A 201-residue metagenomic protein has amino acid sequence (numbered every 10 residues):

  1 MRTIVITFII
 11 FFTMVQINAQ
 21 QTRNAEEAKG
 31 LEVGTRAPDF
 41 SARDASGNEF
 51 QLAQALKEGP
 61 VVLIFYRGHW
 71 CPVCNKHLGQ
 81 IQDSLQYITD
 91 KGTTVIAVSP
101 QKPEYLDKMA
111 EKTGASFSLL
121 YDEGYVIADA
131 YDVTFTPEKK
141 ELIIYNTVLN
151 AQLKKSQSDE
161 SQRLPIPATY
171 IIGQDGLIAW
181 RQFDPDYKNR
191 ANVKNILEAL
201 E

Functional and structural regions predicted by a protein language model:
M1-R23: Bacterial Sec-dependent N-terminal signal peptides
T22-A53: N-terminal "domain-start" segment that seeds a small globular fold
D39, V61, A168: Conserved beta-strand and immediately adjacent loop positions that scaffold enzyme active sites
G47, K57-E58, Q174: Short strand-connecting beta-turns/loops that link adjacent beta-strands
L52-I81: Short active-site neighborhood of thiol/selenol oxidoreductases, capturing the structured segment around
K76-D132: Structural microenvironment flanking redox-active thiols in thiol-disulfide oxidoreductases
D122-K188: Thiol/selenol-based redox catalytic cores and closely related redox-interacting motifs
Y187-E201: A short, polar/charged loop-to-alpha-helix boundary motif
